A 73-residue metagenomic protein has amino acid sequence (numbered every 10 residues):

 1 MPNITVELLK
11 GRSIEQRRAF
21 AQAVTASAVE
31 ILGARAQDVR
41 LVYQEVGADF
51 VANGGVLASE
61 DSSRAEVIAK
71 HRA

Functional and structural regions predicted by a protein language model:
P2-A73: A domain-level signal for the structural core that forms small-molecule/cofactor-binding pockets and catalytic centers
